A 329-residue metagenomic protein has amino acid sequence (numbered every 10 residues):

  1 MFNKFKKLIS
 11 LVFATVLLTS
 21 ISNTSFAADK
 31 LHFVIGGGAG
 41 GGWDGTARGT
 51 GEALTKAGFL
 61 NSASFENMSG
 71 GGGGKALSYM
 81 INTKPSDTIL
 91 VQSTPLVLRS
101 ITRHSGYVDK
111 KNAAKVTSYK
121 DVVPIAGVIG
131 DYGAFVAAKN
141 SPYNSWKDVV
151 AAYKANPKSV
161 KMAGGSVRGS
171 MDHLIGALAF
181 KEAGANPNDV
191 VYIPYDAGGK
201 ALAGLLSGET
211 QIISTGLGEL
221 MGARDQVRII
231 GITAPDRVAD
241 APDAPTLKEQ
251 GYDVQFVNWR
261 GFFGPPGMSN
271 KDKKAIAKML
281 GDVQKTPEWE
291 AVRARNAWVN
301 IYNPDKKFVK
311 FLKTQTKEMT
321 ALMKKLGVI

Functional and structural regions predicted by a protein language model:
M1-V12: Bacterial N-terminal signal peptides that target proteins for export
V16-S25: C-terminal segment of classical bacterial N-terminal signal peptides
F26-D121, R168, A183-S214, E219 (+2 more regions): N-terminal (or domain-start) structured segment
A28, N270-I329: An extracytoplasmic/periplasmic, membrane-proximal ligand-sensing/linker region
A28-K30, T55-A57, Y79-T88, I101-K200 (+1 more regions): Hinge/capping helix and adjacent helix->loop/strand transition within the periplasmic-binding protein
G38-G40, T94-P95, A138-Y143, G165-S170 (+4 more regions): Short coil/turn segments
T46, T50, M171-I175, L312-Q315: Hydrophobic/aromatic residues within well-ordered alpha-helical segments
A126, T215-K285, N296, T314-K317: C-terminal lobe and pocket-closing loops of periplasmic/extracytoplasmic Venus-flytrap solute-binding proteins
